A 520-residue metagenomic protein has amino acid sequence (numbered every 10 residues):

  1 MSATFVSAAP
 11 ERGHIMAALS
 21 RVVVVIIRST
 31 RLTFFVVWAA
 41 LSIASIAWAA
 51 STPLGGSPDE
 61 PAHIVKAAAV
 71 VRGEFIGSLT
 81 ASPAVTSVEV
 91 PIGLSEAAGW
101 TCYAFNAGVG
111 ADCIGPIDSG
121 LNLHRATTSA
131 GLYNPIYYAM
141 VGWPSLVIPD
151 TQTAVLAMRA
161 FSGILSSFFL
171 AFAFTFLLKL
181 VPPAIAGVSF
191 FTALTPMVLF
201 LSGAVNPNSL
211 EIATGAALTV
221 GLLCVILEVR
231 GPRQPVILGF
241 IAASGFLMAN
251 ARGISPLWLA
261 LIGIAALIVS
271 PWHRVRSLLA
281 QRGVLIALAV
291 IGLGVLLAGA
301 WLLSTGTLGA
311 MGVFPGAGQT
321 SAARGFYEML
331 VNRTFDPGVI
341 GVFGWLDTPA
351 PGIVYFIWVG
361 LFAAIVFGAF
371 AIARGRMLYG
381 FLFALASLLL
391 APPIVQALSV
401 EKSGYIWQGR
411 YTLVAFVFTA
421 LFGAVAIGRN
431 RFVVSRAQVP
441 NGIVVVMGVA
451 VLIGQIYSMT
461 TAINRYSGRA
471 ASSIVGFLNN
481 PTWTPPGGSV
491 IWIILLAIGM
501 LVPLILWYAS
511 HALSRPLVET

Functional and structural regions predicted by a protein language model:
M1-I46, R282-I291, I443-V446, G499-T520: Start-transfer (signal-anchor) and selected internal transmembrane alpha helices of multi-pass inner/ER membrane
G73-V155: Interfacial juxtamembrane loops and adjacent helix segments that form the catalytic/substrate-binding surfaces
W143, A157-L180: Transmembrane-helix motifs of polytopic, lipid-linked glycan transferases
V147, Q152-T153, F174-L194: Transmembrane-helix signature of polytopic, membrane-embedded enzymes that assemble or transfer cell-envelope glycans
K179, H273-V284, I365-A386, A437-Q438 (+1 more regions): Membrane-interface helix-loop-helix junctions at transmembrane boundaries of multi-pass membrane enzymes, predominantly
C224-R230, P235, W258-G292: Perimembrane helix-loop-helix junctions
V236-G253, W258-I264: Membrane-interface alpha helices of multi-pass inner-membrane proteins
S277-V290, G294-I372, I427, G476-M500 (+1 more regions): Membrane-lumen/periplasm interface segments of multi-pass, membrane-embedded glycan/lipid transferases
